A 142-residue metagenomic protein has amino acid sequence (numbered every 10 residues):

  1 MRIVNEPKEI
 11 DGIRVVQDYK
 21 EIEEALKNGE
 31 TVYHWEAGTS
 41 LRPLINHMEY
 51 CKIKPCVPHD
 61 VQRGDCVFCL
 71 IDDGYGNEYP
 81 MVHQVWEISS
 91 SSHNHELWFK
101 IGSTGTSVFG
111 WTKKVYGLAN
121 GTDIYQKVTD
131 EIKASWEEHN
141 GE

Functional and structural regions predicted by a protein language model:
R2-L70, G74: A short, contiguous structural element within a folded domain that forms the immediate neighborhood of a functional site
E36, H47-E142: Acidic/glycine-rich C-terminal interaction modules and beta/coil loop segments that lie outside canonical DNA-binding
